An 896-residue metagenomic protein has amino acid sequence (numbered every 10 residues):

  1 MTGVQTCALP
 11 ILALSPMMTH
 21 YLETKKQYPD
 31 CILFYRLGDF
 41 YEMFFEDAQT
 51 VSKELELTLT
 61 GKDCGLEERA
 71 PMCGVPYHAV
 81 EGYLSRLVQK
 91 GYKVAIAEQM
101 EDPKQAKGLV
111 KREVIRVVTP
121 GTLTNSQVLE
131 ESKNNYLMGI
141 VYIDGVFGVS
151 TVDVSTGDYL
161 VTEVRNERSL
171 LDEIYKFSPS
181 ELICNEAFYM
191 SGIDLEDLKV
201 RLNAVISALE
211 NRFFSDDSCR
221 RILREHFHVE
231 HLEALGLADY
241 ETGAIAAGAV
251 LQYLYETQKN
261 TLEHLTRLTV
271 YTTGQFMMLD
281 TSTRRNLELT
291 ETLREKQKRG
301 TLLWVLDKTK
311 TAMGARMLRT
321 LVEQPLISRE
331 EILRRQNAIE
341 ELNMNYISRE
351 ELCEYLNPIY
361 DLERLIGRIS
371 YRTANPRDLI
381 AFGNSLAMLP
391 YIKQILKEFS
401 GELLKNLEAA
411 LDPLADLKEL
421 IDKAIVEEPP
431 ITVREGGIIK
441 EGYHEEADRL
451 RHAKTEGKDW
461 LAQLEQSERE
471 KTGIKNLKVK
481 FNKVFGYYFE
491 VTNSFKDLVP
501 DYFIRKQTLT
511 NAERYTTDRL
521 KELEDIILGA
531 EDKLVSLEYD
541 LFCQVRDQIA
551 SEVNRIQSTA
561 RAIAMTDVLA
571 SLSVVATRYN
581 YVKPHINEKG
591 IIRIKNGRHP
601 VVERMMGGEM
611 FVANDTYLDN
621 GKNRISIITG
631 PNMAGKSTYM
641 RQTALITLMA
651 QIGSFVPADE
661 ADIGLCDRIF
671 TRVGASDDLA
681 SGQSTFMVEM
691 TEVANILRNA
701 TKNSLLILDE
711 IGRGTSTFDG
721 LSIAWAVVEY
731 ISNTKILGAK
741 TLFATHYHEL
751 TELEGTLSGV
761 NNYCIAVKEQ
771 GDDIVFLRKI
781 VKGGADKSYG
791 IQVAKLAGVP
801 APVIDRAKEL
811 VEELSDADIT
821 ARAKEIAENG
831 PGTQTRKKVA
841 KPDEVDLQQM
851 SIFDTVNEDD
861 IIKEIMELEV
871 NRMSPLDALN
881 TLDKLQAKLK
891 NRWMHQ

Functional and structural regions predicted by a protein language model:
M1-C7: Single conserved hydrophobic/aromatic residue that forms the stacking wall/gate of nucleotide- or nucleobase-binding
A8-E341, N357, D361-S370, A374-Q466 (+3 more regions): Charged catalytic and DNA/RNA-contacting regions of genome-maintenance and nucleic-acid-processing enzymes
F45-A48, Y240, K310, L321 (+4 more regions): ATPase nucleotide-binding head domains, primarily ABC-like/P-loop NTPase cores
A97, P120-L129, T261, K397-L403 (+6 more regions): Active-site phosphate-binding and catalytic loops of NTP-dependent enzymes
Y371, N375, S385-M388, E402 (+3 more regions): Charged, surface-exposed helical/loop "interaction arms" that form contiguous linear patches used for dimerization
V426, L509, E513-D547: Extended, charged coiled-coil "arm/hinge" scaffolds of SMC/Rad50-like chromosome-maintenance ATPases and other large
S851, T855-Q896: C-terminal tails and terminal domains of large nucleic-acid-associated and other macromolecular-machine proteins
